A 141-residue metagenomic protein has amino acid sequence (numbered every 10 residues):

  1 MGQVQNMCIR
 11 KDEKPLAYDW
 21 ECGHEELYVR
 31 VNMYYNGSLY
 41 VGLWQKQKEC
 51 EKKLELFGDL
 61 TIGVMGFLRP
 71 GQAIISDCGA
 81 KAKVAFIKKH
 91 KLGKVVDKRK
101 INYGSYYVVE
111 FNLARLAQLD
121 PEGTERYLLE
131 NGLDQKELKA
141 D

Functional and structural regions predicted by a protein language model:
M1-K48: OB-fold ssDNA-binding interfaces and closely related basic DNA-contact patches used across DNA replication/repair
V4-K11, G66, A73, A85 (+2 more regions): Hydrophobic transmembrane signal anchors and adjacent membrane-proximal interface regions, especially in viral
G42-K91: Acidic, aromatic-enriched beta-alpha/helix-loop junctions
D77-E130: Short, compact, well-ordered microdomains
E125-D141: Short, cationic low-complexity segments
